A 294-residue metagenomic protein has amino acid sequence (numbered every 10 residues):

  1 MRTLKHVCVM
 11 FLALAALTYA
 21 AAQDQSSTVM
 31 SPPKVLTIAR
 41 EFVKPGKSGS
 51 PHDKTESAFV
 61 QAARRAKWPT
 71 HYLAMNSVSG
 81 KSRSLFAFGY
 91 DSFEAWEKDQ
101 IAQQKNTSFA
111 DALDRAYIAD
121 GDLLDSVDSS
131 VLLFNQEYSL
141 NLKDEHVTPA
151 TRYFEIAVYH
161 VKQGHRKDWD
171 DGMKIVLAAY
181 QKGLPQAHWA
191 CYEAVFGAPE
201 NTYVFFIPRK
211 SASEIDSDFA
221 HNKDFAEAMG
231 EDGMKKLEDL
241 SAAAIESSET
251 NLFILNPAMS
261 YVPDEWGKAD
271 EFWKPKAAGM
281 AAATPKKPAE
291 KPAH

Functional and structural regions predicted by a protein language model:
M1-V9: Bacterial N-terminal signal peptides that target proteins for export
T3, A20-A22: Intrinsic low-complexity/disordered segments
C8-T18: Bacterial N-terminal signal peptides
A22-H294: Short S/T/G/P-rich N-terminal loop/turn motif that feeds into the first structured element of a domain
